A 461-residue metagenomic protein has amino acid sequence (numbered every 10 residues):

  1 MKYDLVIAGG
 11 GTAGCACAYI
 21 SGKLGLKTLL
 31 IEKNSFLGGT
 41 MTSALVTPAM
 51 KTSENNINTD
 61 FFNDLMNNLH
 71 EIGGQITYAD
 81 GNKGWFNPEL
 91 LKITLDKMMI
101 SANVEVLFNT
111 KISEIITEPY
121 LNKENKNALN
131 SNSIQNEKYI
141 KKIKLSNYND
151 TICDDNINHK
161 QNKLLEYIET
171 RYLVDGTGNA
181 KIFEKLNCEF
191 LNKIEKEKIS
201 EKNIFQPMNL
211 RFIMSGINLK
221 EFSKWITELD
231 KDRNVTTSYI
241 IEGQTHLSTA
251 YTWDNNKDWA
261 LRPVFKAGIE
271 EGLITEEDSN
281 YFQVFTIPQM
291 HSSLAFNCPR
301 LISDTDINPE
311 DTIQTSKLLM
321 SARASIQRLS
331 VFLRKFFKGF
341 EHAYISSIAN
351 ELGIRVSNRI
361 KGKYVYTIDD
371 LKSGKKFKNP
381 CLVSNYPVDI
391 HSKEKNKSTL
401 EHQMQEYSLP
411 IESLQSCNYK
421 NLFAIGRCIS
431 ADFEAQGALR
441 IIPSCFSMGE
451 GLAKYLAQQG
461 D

Functional and structural regions predicted by a protein language model:
M1-G11: Beta1/beta-strand and adjacent pyrophosphate-binding region of the FAD-binding site in flavoprotein oxidoreductases
V6-A8, G22, T170: Membrane-embedded transmembrane-helix bundle of lipid-linked glycan/lipid transferases
G10, K33, R427: Cofactor-binding loop segments of dinucleotide-utilizing enzymes, especially the Rossmann-like FAD- and NAD(P)+-binding
G14: N-terminal Rossmann-fold NAD(P) dinucleotide-binding loop
I20, L26-K27, E32-E114, E118-I134 (+1 more regions): Conserved N-terminal/central alpha/beta ligand/cofactor-binding core
T40, S133-Y139, Y148-Y172, G176-D461: Flavin (FAD/FMN)-binding glycine-rich loop and adjacent Rossmann-like elements that form
I143-L145: SH3/SH3-like beta-barrel fold
